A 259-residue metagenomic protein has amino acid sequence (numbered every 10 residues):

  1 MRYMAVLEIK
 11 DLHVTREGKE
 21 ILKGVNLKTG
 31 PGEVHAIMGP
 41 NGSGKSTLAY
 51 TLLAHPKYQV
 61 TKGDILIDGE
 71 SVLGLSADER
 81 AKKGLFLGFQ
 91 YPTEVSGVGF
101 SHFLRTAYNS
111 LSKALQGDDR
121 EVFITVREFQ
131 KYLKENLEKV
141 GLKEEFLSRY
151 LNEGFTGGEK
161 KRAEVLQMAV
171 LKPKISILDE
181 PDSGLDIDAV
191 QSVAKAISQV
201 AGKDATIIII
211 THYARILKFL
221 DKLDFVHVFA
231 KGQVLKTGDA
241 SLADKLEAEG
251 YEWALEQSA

Functional and structural regions predicted by a protein language model:
L7-I9, L22-G24: Conserved structural motif at the start of ABC-family nucleotide-binding domains
M38-P40: The feature captures the beta-strand-to-loop junction immediately N-terminal to the Walker
D64-R80, N152: ABC ATPase NBD Q-loop/coupling interface
L87-Y91, G97-A114, F129: Q-loop/switch helix immediately C-terminal to the Walker
M168-A169: ABC ATPase C-loop
I177-P181, D188: Walker B catalytic motif
F225, F229, Q233-E256: Conserved beta-strand-loop-alpha-helix hinge in the C-terminal portion of ABC ATPase nucleotide-binding domains
